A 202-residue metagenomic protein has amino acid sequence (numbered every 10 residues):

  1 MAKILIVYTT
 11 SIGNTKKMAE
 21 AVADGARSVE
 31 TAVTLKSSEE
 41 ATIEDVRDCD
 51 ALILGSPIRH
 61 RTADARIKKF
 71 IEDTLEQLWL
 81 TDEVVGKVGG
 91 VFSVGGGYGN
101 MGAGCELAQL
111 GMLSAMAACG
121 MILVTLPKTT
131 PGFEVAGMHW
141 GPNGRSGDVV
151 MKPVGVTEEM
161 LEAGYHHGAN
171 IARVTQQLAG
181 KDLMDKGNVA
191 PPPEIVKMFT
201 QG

Functional and structural regions predicted by a protein language model:
A2-R27: N-terminal beta1-alpha1 ligand-phosphate binding loop
K3, A32, V88: Residues at the starts of beta-strands that form the adenosine-phosphate
V7-T9, K36, F92: Short hydrophobic segments within beta-strands
N14-M18, A108, A163: Conserved alpha-helical elements of sugar-nucleotide-dependent glycosyltransferases
R27, T31, E76, A117 (+2 more regions): Generic secondary-structure signature for well-ordered alpha-helical cores
T31-A41: A short beta-strand-loop structural module common to alpha/beta enzyme folds
E39-F133: Helix-loop-strand module that forms the ligand-binding subsite of alpha/beta enzymes
L126-G202: Glycine-rich phosphate/pyrophosphate-binding loop and the adjoining helix
